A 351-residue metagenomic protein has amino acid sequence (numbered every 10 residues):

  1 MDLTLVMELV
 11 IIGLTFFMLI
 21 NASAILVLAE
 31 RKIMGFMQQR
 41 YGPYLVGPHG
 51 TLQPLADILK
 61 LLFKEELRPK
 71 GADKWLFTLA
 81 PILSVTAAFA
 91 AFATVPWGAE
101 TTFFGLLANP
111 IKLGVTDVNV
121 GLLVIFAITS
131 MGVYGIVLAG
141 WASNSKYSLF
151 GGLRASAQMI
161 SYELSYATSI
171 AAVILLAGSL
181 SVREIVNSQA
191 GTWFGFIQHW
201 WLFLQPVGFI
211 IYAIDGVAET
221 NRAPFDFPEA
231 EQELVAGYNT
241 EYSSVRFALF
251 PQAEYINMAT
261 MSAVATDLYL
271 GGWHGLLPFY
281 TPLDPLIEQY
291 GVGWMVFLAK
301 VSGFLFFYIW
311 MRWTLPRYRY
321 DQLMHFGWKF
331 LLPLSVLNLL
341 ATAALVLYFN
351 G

Functional and structural regions predicted by a protein language model:
M1-G351: Selective transmembrane helix interface/packing segments
